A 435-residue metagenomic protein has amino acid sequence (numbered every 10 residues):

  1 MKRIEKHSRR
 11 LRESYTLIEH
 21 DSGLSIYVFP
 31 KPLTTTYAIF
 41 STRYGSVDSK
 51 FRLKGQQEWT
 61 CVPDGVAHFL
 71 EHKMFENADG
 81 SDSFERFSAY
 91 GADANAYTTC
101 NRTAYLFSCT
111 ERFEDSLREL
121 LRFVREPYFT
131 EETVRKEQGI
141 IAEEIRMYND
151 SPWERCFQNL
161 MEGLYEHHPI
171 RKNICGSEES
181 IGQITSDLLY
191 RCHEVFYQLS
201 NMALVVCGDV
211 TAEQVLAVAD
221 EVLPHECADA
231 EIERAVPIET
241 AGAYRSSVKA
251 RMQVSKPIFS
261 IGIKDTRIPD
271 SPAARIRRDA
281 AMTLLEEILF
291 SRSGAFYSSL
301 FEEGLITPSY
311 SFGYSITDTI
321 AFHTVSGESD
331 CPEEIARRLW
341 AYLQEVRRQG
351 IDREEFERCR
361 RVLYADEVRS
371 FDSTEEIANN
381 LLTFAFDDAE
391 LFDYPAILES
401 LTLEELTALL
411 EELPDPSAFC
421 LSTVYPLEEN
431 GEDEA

Functional and structural regions predicted by a protein language model:
M1-D82, Y190-S299, L409, F419-A435: His/Glu-rich zincin catalytic helix
T35-K50, S81-F123, F157-E179, N201-C207 (+4 more regions): M16 family metallopeptidases and their MPP-like homologs
P127-R146, E231-A241, A341-S370: Acidic/histidine-enriched alpha-helical segments
R146-D150, Y244-K256, Y364-E375: Short, low-order "capping/linker" segments at domain edges
P152-C156: Mid-domain, small-residue-enriched loop/turn segments at the edges of structured enzyme/sensor domains
I181-C192: Active-site glycine-rich loop that binds ribose-phosphate moieties when present
L403-E412: Low-complexity, intrinsically disordered Gly/Pro/Thr-rich segments
